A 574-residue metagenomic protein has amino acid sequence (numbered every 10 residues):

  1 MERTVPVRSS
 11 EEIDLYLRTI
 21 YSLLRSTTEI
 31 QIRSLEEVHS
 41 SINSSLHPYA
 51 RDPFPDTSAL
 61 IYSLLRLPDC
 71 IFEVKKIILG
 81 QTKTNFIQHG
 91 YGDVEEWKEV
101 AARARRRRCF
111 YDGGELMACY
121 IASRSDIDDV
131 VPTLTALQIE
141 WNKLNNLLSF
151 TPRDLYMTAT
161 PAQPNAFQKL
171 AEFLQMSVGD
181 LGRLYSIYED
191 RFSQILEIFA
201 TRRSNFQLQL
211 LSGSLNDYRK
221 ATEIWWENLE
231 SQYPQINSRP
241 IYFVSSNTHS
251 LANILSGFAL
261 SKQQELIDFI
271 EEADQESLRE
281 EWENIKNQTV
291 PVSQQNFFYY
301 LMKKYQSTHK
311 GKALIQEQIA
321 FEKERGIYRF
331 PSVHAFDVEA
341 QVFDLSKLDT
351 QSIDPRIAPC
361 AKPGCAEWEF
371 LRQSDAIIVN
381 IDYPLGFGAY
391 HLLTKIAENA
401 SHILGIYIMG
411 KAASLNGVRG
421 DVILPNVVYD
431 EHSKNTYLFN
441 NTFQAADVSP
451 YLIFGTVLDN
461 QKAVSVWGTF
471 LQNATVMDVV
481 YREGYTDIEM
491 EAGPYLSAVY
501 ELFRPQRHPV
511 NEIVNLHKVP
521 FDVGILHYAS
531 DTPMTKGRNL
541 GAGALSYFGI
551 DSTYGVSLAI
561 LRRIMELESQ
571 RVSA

Functional and structural regions predicted by a protein language model:
M1-A574: Accessory terminal and edge-of-domain segments that mediate assembly/interaction and cofactor placement around
